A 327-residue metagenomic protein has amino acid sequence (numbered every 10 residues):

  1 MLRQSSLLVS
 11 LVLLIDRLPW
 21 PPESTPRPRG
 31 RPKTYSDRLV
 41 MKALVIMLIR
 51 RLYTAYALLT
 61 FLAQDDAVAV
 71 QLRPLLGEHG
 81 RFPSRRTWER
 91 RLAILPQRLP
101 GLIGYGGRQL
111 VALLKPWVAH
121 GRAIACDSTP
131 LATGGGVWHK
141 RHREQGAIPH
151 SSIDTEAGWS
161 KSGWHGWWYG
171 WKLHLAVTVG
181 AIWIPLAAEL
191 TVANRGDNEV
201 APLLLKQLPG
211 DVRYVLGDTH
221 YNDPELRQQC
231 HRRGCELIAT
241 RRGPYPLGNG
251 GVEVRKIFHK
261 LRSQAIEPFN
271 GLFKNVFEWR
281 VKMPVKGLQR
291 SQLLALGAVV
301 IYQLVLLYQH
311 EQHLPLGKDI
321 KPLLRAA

Functional and structural regions predicted by a protein language model:
L2-I46, R50: Basic, short loop/linker segments at the boundary and entry of helix-turn-helix/winged-helix-like folds
R29-R31, A239-V252, L314, K318-A326: Arg/Lys-rich, glycine/proline-spaced intrinsically disordered segments in nuclear chromatin/transcription regulators
R29-R38, W164-G166, P284-A295: Structural motif
A55-L76: DNA-recognition alpha helix
Q71-P96: Major-groove recognition helix of helix-turn-helix-like DNA-binding domains
R90-T219, P224-R232: Polybasic low-complexity intrinsically disordered regions
N198-S263, P268-N270, N275: An internal, acidic/charged active-site-proximal segment that coordinates divalent cations and/or engages
K256-A327: Basic, amphipathic alpha-helical segments enriched in Lys/Arg and hydrophobic/aromatic residues
